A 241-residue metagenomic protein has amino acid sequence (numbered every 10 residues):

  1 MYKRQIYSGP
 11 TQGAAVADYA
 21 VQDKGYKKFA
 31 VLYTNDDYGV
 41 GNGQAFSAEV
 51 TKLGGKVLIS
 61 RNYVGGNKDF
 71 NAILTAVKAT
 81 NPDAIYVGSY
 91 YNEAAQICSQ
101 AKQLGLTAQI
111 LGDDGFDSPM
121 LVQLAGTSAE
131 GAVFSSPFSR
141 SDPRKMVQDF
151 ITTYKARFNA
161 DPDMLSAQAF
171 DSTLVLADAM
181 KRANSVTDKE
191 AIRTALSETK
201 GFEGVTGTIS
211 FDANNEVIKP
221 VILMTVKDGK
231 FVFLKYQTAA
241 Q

Functional and structural regions predicted by a protein language model:
M1-Q241: Extracytosolic ligand-binding ectodomains
